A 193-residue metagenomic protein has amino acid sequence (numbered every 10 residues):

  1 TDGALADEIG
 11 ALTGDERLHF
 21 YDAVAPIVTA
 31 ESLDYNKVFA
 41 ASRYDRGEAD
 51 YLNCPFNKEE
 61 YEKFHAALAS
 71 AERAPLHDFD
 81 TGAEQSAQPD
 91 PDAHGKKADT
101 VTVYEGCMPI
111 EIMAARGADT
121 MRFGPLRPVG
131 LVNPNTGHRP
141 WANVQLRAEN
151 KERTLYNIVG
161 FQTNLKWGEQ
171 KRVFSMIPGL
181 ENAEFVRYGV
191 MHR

Functional and structural regions predicted by a protein language model:
T1-R172: Predominantly flavin-linked oxidoreductase catalytic cores and closely associated redox partners
I158-R193: A glycine-rich dinucleotide-binding beta-alpha-beta segment and adjacent secondary-structure elements that constitute
